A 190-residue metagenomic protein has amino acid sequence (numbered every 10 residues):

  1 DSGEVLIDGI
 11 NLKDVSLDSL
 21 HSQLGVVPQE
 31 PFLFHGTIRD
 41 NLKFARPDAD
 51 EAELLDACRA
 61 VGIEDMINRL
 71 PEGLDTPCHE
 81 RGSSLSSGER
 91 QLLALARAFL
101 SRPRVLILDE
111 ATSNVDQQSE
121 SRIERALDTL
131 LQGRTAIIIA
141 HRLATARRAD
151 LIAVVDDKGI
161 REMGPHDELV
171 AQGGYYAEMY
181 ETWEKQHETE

Functional and structural regions predicted by a protein language model:
D1-N11, L151-I152, I160: ABC nucleotide-binding domain "signature motif"
S2-L6, D14, H21, R39-E80 (+2 more regions): ABC ATPase nucleotide-binding domain helical subdomain, centered on the C-loop/LSGGQ "ABC signature"
L6-D8, E64-L93, L108, V115 (+2 more regions): ABC-fold ATPase nucleotide-binding domain signature/coupling loops
D18, L24-P28, I137: ABC nucleotide-binding domain signature
R69, R125, R142, R147-E190: C-terminal portion of ABC ATPase nucleotide-binding domains
S86-S87, L93-A98, R122, I138: ABC ATPase nucleotide-binding domain "signature" region
L100-R104, G133: A short, proline-enriched helix->beta-strand linker immediately N-terminal to the Walker B motif in ABC-type P-loop
T129-I138, A146: Conserved catalytic loops of ABC-family nucleotide-binding domains
